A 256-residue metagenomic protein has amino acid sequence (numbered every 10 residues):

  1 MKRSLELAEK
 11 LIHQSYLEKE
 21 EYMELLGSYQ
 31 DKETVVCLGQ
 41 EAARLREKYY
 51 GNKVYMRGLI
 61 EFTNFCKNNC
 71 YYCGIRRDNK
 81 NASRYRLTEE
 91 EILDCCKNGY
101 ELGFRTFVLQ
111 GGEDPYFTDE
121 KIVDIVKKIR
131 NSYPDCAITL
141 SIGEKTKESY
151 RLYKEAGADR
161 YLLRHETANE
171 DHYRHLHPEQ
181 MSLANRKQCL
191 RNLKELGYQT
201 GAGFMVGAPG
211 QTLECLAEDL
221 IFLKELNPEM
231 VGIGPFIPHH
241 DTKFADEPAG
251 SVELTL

Functional and structural regions predicted by a protein language model:
M1-N68: Flexible, acidic/Gly-rich N-terminal and inter-domain linker regions that tether and position cofactor-handling modules
Q14, A42, C70, L109 (+3 more regions): Conserved, mostly hydrophobic/aromatic
L26-G27, R57-I60, K80-S83, V108-D119 (+2 more regions): Glycine-rich, proline-tolerant flexible connector loops at the mouths of alpha/beta enzymes
G39-R77, L87-V108, D159: N-terminal pre-triad scaffold of radical SAM enzymes
G58, C96, V123-K127, Y150 (+3 more regions): Generic structural signal for well-ordered alpha-helices, preferentially at hydrophobic/aromatic core positions
N81-D94, A184, C215: Glycine-rich anion/phosphate-binding loops
F104-L190, K194-Q199, V206-P209: Conserved SAM/AdoMet-binding glycine-rich loop
Y133, H165, A184-T242, T255-L256: Conserved C-terminal portion of the radical SAM core fold that forms the substrate/S-adenosylmethionine-binding
